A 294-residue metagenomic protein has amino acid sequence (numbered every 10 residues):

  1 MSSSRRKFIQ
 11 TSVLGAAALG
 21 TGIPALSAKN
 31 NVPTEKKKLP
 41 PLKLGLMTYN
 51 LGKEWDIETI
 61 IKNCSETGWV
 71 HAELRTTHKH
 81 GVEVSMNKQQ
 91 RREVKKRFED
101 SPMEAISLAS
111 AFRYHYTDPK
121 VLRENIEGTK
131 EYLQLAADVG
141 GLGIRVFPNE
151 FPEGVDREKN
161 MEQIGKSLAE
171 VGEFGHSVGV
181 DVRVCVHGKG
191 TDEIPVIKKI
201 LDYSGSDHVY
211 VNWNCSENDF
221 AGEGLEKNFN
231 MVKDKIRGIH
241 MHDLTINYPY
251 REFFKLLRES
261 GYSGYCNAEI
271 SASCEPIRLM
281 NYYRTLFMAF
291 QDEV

Functional and structural regions predicted by a protein language model:
S2-G45, G52-G68, E193-V294: Histidine-acidic metal/acid-base catalytic patches
Q10-G20, K36-K38, E58, K95-E104 (+2 more regions): Active-site acidic/histidine proton-transfer and metal-coordination neighborhood in alpha/beta enzyme cores
I60-T77, G140: Catalytic domains of carbohydrate-active enzymes, especially glycoside hydrolases
W69, M103, A136, G141 (+2 more regions): A structural motif
E73, S107-A109, R145, H240 (+1 more regions): Conserved beta-strand positions in the central sheet of alpha/beta enzyme cores
R75-K95, N149-G154: Glycine-rich, proline-tolerant flexible connector loops at the mouths of alpha/beta enzymes
T76-H78, G188, E217, A272: Short, glycine/acidic-enriched loop or turn micro-motifs at the edges of active sites
K88-D100, S167-V171, N228, F253-L256: Catalytic-core regions built around general acid/base machinery
